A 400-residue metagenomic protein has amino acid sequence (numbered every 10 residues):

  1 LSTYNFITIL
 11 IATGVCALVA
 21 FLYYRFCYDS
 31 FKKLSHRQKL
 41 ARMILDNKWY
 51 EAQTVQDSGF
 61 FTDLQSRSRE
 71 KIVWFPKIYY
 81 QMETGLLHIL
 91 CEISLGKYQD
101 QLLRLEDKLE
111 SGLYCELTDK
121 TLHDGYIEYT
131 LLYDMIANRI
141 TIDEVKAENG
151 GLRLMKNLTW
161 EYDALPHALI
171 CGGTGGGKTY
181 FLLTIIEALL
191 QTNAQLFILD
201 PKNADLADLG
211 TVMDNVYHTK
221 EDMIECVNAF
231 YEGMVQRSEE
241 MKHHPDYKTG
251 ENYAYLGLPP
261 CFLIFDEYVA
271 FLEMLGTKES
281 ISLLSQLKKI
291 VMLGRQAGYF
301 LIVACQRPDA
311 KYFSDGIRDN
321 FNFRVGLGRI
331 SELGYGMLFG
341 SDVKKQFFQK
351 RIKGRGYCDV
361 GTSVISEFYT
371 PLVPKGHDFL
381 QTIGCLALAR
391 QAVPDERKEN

Functional and structural regions predicted by a protein language model:
L1-S30, I140-H243, C261-F262, V269-I330 (+4 more regions): P-loop NTPase catalytic phosphate-binding loop
Y28-R153: N-terminal "pre-motor" subdomain/linker immediately upstream of P-loop NTPase catalytic cores
M82-E83, Y162-D163, L256-G257: Flexible, charged surface loops at secondary-structure boundaries
C91-I93, L131-Y133, Y162-A164, F265-E267 (+3 more regions): Flexible glycine-/small-residue-rich
D100-K108, T121, A304-N400: Conserved ATP-driven motor cores of ASCE-family P-loop NTPases powering translocation/secretion/packaging/pilus
Y126, H167, P260, R355 (+1 more regions): A residue-level signal for beta-strand positions that form part of recognition/binding surfaces within mature
Y247-T249: Conserved RecA-like ASCE ATPase "motif II neighborhood" in helicase/translocase motors
N252-C261: Short basic/glycine-enriched coil/helix segment immediately N-terminal to the Walker B
